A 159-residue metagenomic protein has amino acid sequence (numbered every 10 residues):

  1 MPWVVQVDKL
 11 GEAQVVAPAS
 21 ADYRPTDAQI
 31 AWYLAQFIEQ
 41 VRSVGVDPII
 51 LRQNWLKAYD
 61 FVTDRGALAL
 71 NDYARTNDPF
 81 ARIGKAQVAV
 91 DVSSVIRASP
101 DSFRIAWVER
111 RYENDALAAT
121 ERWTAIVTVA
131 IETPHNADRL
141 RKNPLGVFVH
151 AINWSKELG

Functional and structural regions predicted by a protein language model:
M1-P2, K9-A28, I49-G159: Structured, amphipathic secondary-structure segments that form assembly/contact surfaces in multi-subunit
Y33-V44: Solvent-exposed, amphipathic alpha-helical segments
